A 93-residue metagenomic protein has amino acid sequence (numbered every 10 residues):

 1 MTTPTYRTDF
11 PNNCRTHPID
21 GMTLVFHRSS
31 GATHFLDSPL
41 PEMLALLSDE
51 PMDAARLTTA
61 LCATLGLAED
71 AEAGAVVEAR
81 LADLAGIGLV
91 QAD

Functional and structural regions predicted by a protein language model:
M1-A45: Acidic, low-complexity/disordered tracts enriched in E/D and polar residues
A32, L36-D93: Long, charge-rich, low-complexity alpha-helical segments
